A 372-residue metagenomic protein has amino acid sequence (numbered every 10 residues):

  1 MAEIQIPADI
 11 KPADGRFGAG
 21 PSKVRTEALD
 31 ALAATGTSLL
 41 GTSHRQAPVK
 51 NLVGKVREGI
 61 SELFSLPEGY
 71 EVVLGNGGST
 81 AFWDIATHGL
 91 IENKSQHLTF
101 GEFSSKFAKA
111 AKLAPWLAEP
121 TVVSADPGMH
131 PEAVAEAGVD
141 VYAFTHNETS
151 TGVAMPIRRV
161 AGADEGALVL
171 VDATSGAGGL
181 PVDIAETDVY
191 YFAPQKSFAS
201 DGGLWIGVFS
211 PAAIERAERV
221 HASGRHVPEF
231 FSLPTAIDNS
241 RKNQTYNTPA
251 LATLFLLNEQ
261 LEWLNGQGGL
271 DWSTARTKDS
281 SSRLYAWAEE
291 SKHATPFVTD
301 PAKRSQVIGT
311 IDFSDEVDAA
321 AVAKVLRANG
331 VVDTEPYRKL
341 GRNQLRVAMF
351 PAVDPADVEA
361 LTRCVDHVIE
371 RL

Functional and structural regions predicted by a protein language model:
M1-S43: N-terminal "arm"/small-domain region of PLP-dependent enzymes with the aminotransferase-like
D9, D14, K339, N343-L372: PLP-dependent enzyme catalytic core of the Aspartate aminotransferase-like
K23, Q195-Y285: Active-site C-terminal subdomain of aminotransferase-like
G36-I85, E102, K106-A110: Conserved N-terminal alpha-helix of the aminotransferase class I/II PLP-enzyme fold
G89-S105: Conserved PLP-anchoring active-site segment centered on the Schiff-base-forming lysine
A125-G178, V189: Active-site phosphate-binding strand-loop segment of PLP-dependent enzymes
I184-Q195, W205: Conserved active-site segment immediately N-terminal to the catalytic lysine that forms the internal aldimine
T295-V325: Conserved PLP-binding catalytic core of the aspartate aminotransferase-like
